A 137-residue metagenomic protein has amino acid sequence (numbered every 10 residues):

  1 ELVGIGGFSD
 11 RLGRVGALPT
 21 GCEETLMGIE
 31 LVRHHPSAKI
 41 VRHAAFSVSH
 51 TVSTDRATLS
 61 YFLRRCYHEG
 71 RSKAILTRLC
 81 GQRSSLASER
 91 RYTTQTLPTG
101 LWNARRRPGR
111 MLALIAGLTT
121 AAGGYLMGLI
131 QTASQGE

Functional and structural regions predicted by a protein language model:
E1, D55, R105-P108: Flexible interhelical turns and helix-capping residues at alpha-helix boundaries within structured domains
E1-G6, G13-F46: A short, conserved alpha-helix in the catalytic core of glycosyltransferases
F8-R11, H34-A38, E69-L79: Short hydrophobic alpha-helical module
R14-G21, S49-R71, R78: Nucleotide-sugar-dependent glycosyltransferase catalytic core
L26-E30, S72, T99: Alpha-helical elements of Rossmann-like donor-binding domains used by nucleotide-donor carbohydrate transfer enzymes
I40-V41, A57, I75, Q82 (+1 more regions): Secondary-structure boundary/capping residues
R64-R71, G81-E137: Non-catalytic, C-terminal membrane-associated alpha-helical segments of glycosyltransferases
